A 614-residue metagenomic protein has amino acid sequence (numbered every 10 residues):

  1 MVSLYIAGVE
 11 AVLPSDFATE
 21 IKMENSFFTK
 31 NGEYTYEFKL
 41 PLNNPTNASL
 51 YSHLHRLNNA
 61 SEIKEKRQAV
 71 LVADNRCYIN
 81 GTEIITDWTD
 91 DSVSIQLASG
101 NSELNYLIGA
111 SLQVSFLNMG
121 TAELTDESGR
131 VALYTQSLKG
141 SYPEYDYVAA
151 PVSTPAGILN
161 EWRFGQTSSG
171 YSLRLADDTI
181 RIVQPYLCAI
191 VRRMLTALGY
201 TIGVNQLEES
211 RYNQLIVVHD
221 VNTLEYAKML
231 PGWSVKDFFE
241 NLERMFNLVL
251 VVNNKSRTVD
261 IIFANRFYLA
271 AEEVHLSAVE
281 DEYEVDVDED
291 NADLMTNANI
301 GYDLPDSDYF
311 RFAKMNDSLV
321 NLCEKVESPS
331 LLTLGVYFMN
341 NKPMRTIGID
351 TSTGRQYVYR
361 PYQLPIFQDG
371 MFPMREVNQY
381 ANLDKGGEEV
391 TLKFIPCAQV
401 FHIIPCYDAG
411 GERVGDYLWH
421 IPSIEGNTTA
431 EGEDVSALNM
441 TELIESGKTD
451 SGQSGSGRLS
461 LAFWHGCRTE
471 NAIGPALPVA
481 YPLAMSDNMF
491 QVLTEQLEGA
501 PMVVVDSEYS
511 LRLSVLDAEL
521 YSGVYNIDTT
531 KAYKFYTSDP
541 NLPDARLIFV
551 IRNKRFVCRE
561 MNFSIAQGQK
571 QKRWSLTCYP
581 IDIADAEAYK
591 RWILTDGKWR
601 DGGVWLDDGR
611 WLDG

Functional and structural regions predicted by a protein language model:
M1-Y34, P41-N241, K255, R266 (+7 more regions): Polar, S/T/G-rich
K30-K64, E208-A270, E284-E587, L594 (+2 more regions): An acidic/polar, Gly/Ser/Thr-rich interaction patch typically located in mid-to-C-terminal regions of proteins
S115-E161, Y302-L304, D308, N316 (+3 more regions): Intrinsically disordered, low-complexity terminal/linker regions enriched in Pro/Ser/Gly and acidic residues
A271-S277: Sec-dependent, cleavable N-terminal signal peptides
E280-E282: Extended charged low-complexity segments that act as oligomerization/scaffolding linkers
